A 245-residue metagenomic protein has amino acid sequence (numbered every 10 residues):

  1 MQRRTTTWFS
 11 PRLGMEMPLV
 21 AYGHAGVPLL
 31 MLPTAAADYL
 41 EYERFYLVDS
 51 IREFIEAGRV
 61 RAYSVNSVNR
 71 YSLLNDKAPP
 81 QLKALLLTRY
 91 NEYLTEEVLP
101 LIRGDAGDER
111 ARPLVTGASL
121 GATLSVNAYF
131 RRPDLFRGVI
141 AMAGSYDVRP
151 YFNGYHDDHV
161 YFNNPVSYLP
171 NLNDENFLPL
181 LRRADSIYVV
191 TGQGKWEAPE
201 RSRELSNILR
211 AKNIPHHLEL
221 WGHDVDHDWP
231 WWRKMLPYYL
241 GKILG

Functional and structural regions predicted by a protein language model:
M1-G245: Non-catalytic cap/lid and distal C-terminal segments of serine-dependent acyl enzymes
